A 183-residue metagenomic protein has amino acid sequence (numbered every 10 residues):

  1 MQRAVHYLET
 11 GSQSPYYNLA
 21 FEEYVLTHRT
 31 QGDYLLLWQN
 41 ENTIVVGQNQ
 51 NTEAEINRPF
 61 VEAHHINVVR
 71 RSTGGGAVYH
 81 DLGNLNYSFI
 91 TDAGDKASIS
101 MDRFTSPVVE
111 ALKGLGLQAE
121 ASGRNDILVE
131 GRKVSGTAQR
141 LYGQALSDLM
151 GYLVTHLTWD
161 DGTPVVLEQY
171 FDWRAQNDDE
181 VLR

Functional and structural regions predicted by a protein language model:
M1-R183: A domain-level signal for the structural core that forms small-molecule/cofactor-binding pockets and catalytic centers
